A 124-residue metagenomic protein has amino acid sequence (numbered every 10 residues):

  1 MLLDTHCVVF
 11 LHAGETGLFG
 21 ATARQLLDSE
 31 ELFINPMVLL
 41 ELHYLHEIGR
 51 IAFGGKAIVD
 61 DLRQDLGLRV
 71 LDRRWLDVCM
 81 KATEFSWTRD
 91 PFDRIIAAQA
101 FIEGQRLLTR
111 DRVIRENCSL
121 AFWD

Functional and structural regions predicted by a protein language model:
M1-I34, I48-D61, E103, V113: Short, well-structured N-terminal submotif of metal-dependent ribonuclease cores
C7, V38, D77, I96 (+1 more regions): Alpha-helix capping/helix-boundary segments
E31, G67-R69, R106, L120-A121: Conserved beta-strand segments of alpha/beta enzyme cores
N35, F92, R110: Replace "coordinates the UDP/GDP/TDP-sugar" with "coordinates nucleotide-activated sugar donors
L42: Phosphate/NTP-binding elements of NTP-utilizing enzymes
A57-S86: Acidic catalytic patch
A97-D124: Acidic, PIN/NYN-like endoribonuclease modules and their adjacent C-terminal/linker elements
